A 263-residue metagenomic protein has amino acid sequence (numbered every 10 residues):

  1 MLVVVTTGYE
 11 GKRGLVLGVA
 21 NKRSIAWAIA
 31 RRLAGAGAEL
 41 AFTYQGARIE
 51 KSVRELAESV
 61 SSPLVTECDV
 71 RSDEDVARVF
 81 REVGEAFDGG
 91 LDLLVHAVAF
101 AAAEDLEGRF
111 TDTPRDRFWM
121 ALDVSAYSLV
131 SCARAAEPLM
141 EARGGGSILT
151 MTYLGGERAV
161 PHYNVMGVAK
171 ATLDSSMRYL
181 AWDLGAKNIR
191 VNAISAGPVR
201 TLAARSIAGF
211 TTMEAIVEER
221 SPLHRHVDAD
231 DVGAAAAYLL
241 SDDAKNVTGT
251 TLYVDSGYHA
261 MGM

Functional and structural regions predicted by a protein language model:
L2-R117, S206: Short-chain dehydrogenase/reductase
G18-I25, A99-V130, R134, E141-A142 (+3 more regions): Catalytic loop of short-chain dehydrogenase/reductase
A26, F80, A133, M177-R178 (+2 more regions): Short-chain dehydrogenase/reductase
R54-E55, A186, P198-S221, D231 (+1 more regions): A glycine/serine/threonine-rich, flexible loop-to-helix segment that serves as the NAD(P) cofactor-binding "lid"
G185, R190, V247-G249: Short, small/polar-rich loop/turn modules that mediate ligand/substrate recognition or access, typified
R190-R200, L240, Y253-D255: Conserved SDR Rossmann-fold cofactor-binding beta-strand/turn motif
S221-V232, D243: A conserved structural motif in NAD(P)-dependent oxidoreductases
L223, A237, T248-M263: Short C-terminal tail/terminal secondary-structure segment of NAD(P)H-dependent dehydrogenase/reductase domains
